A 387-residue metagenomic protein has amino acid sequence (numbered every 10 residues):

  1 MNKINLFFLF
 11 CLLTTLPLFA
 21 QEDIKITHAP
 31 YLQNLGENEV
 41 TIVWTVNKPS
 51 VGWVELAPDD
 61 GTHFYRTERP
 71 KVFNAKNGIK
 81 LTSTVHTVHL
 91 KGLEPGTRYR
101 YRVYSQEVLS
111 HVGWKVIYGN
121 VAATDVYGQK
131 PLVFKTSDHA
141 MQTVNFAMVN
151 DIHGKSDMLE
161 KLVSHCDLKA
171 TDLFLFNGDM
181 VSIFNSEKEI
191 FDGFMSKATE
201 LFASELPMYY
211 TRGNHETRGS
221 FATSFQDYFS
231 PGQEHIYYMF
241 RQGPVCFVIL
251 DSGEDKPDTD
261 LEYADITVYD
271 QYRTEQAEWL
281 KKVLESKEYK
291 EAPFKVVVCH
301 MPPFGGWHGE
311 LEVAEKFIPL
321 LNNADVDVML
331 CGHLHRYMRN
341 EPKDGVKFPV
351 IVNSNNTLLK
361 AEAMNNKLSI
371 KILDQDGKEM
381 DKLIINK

Functional and structural regions predicted by a protein language model:
M1-I24: Bacterial Sec-dependent N-terminal signal peptides
A20-M148, L168, K295, M364-K387: Acidic, histidine-bearing metal-coordination/catalytic regions of metal-dependent phosphoesterases
P49, I152-K155, M180-I183, N214-R218 (+6 more regions): Solvent-exposed loop/turn segments at secondary-structure junctions within structured extracellular/periplasmic domains
Y104-V133, E189-E285, K316-N322, M338-I372: Extended active-site neighborhood of metal-dependent phosphoesterases/phosphodiesterases
Q142-S220: Conserved, compact domain cores that house catalytic/ligand-binding motifs in diverse enzymes and effector modules
T143-V144, D172, Y237, P244-V245 (+1 more regions): Alpha/beta-hydrolase fold active-site loops
A147-N150, L173-D179, L206-N214, V296-H300 (+2 more regions): Active-site neighborhood of phospho(di)ester-bond hydrolases with catalytic His/Asp-centered motifs
Y263-D265, Y269, K287-M329: Active-site-proximal segments of metal-dependent phosphoesterases and phosphodiesterases across multiple
